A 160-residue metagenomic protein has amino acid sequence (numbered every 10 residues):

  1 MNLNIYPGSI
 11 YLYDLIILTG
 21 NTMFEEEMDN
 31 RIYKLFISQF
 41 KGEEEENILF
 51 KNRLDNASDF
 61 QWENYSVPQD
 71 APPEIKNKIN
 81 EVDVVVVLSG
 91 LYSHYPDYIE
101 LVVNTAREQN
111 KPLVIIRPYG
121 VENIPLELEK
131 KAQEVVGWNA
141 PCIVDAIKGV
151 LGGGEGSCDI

Functional and structural regions predicted by a protein language model:
N2-E81, P118, S157-I160: Conserved N-terminal substructure of TIR/SEFIR domains
E44-N47, Y95, V121-L126, I143: Short catalytic/ligand-binding loop motif for oxyanion handling, primarily in non-cytosolic enzymes, centered on
D59, N104-I115: Arginine/glycine-rich "motif VI" loop of SF2 helicases in the C-terminal RecA-like domain
Y65-V87, L91-E108, C142: TIR-domain catalytic/interaction hotspot
L113-N123: Short beta-alpha junction loops
I124-C158: Structural recognition of alpha->loop->beta junctions
